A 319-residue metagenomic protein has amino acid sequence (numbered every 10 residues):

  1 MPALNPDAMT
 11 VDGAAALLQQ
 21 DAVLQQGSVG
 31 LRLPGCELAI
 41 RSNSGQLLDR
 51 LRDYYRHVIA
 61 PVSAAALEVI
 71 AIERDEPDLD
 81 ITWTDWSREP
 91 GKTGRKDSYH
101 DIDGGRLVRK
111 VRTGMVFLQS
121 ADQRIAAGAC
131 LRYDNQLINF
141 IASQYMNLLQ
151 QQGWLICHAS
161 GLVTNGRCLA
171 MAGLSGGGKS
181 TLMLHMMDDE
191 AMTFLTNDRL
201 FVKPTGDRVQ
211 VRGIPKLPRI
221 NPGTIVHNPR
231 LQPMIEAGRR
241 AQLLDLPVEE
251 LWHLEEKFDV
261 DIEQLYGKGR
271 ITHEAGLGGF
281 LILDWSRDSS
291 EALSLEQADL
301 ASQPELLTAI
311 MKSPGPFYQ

Functional and structural regions predicted by a protein language model:
M1-S175, L184-H185, D189-L195, L200-Q319: A noncatalytic interaction/capping subdomain that flanks phosphate/NTP-handling catalytic cores
K179: Conserved lysine of the Walker
